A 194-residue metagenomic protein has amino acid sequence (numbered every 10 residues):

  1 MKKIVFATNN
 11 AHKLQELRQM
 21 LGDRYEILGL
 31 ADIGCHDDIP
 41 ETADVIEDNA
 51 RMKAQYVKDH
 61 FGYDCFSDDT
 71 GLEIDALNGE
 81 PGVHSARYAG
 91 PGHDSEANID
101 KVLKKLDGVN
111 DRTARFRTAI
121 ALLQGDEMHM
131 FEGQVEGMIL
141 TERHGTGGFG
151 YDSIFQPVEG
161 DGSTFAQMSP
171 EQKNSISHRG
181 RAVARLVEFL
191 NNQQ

Functional and structural regions predicted by a protein language model:
K2-V5, A11-Q194: Anionic-ligand binding patches
